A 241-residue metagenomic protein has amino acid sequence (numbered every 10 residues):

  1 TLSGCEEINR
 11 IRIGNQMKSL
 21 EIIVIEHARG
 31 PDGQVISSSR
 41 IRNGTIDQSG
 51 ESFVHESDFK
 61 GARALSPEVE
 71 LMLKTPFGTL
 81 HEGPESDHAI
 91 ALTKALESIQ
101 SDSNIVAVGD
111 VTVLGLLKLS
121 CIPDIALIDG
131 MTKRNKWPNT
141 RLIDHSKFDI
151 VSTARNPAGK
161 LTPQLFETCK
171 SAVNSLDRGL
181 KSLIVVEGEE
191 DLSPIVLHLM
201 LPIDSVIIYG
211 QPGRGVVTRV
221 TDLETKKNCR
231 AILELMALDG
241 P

Functional and structural regions predicted by a protein language model:
T1-R63: Classical nucleotidyltransferase
I11, G44, A95-S98, T168 (+2 more regions): Residues that form generic nucleotide/phosphate-binding pockets
R12, T45, S49, V173-D177 (+2 more regions): Short, well-ordered alpha-helical segments in soluble proteins
N15-V24, G179, K227-L238: Short secondary-structure transition/capping segments
Q16, D32-S39, Q211-R230: Short glycine/proline-enriched turn or capping motifs at secondary-structure junctions
R29-P31, S52-H55, K136-W137, A158-K160 (+2 more regions): Short C-terminal domain-edge/linker segments immediately following a structured domain
R42-S57, T221-P241: Charged phosphate-binding loop/patch that engages nucleotide di/tri-phosphates or the phosphate backbone of nucleic
A62-K226: Conserved mixed alpha/beta catalytic, RNA-binding, or beta-rich assembly cores of soluble enzyme, regulatory
